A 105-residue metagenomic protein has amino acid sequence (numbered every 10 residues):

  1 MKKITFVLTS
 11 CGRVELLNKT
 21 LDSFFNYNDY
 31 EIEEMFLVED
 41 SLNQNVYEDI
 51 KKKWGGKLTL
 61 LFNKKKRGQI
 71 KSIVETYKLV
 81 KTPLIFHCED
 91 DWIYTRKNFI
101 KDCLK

Functional and structural regions predicted by a protein language model:
M1-D22: N-proximal low-complexity "stem/linker" segments adjacent to membrane-targeting elements
S23-I32: Short, acidic, metal-binding catalytic loop of nucleotide-sugar glycosyltransferases
L37-Y47: A conserved acidic beta->alpha catalytic loop
V46-G55: Short, aromatic/basic amphipathic alpha-helical patches
W54-R67: Conserved donor nucleotide-binding strand/loop of the catalytic core
K64-L79: Glycine-rich, basic loop-to-helix element that forms the pyrophosphate-binding segment of sugar-nucleotide handling
P83-I93: Short beta-strand-to-loop acidic/aromatic patch adjacent to the donor-nucleotide binding site
W92-D102: Acidic donor-binding/catalytic loop of UDP-sugar-dependent glycosyltransferases, especially processive GT2
